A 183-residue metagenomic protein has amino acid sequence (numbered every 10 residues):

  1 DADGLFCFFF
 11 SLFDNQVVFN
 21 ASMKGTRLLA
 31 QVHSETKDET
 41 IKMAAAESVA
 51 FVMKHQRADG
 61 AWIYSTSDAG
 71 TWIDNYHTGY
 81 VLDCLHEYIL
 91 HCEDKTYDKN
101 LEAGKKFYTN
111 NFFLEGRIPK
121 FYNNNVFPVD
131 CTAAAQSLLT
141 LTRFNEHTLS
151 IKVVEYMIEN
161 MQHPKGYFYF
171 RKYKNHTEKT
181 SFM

Functional and structural regions predicted by a protein language model:
D1-M183: Glycan-recognition and catalytic cores of secretory/periplasmic carbohydrate-active enzymes
